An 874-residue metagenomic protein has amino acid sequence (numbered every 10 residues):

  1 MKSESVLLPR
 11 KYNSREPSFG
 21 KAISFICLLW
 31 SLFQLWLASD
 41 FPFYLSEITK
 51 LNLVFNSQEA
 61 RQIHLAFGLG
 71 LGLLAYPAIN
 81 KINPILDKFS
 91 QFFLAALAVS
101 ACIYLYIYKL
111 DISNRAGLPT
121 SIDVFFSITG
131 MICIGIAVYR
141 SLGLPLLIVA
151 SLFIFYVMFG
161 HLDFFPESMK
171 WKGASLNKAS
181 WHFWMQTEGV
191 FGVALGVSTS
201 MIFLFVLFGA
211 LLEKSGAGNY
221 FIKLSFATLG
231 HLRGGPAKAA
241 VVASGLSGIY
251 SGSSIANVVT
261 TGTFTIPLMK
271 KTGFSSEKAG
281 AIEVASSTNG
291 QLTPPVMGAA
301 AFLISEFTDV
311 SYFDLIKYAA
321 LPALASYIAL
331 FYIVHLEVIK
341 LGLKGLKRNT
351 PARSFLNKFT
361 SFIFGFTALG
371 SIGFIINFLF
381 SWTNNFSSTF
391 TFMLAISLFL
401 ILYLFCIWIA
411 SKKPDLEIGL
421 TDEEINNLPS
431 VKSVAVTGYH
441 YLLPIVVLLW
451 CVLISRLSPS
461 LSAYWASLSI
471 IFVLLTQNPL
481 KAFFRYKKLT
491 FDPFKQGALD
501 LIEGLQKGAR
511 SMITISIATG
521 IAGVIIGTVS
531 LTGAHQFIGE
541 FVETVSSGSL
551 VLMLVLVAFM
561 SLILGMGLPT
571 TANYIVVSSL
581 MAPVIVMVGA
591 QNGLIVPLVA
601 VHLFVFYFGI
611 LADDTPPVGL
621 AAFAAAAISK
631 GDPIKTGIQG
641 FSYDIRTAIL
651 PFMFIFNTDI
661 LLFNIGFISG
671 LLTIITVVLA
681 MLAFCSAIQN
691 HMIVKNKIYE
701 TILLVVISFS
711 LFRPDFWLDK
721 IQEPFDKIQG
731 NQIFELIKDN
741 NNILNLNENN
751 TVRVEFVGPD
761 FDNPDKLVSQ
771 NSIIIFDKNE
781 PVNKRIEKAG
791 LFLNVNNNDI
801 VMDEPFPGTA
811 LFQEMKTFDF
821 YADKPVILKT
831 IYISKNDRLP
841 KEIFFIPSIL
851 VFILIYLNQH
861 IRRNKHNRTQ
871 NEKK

Functional and structural regions predicted by a protein language model:
M1-N114, V124-I128, A329, S708-F712: Conserved, well-structured core domains of diverse proteins
K2-S18, C27, K317-R510, F623-F712 (+4 more regions): Long, contiguous bundles of hydrophobic transmembrane helices that form the permeation core of multi-pass
I23-L28, A60-A75, S90-V99, F125-C133 (+16 more regions): Hydrophobic mid-bilayer segments of alpha-helices in multi-pass membrane transport proteins, especially secondary
I48, L369-S388, Q591-L594, F716-V851: Low-complexity, proline/glycine-enriched hydrophobic segments characteristic of transmembrane helices
S121-F125, E188-M201, T228-A240, T272-K278 (+7 more regions): Membrane-interfacial loop-to-helix junctions in multi-pass transporters
I136, R140-S141, S151-F153, G160-P166 (+8 more regions): Core transmembrane alpha-helical segments of multi-pass membrane transporters/permeases
F208-L211, L246-S247, T288-T293, A518 (+6 more regions): Hydrophobic transmembrane alpha-helices
I222-G290, V296-L303, D309, T570-G609 (+1 more regions): Hydrophobic transmembrane alpha-helices that form the pore/transport pathway of multi-pass ion and small-solute
